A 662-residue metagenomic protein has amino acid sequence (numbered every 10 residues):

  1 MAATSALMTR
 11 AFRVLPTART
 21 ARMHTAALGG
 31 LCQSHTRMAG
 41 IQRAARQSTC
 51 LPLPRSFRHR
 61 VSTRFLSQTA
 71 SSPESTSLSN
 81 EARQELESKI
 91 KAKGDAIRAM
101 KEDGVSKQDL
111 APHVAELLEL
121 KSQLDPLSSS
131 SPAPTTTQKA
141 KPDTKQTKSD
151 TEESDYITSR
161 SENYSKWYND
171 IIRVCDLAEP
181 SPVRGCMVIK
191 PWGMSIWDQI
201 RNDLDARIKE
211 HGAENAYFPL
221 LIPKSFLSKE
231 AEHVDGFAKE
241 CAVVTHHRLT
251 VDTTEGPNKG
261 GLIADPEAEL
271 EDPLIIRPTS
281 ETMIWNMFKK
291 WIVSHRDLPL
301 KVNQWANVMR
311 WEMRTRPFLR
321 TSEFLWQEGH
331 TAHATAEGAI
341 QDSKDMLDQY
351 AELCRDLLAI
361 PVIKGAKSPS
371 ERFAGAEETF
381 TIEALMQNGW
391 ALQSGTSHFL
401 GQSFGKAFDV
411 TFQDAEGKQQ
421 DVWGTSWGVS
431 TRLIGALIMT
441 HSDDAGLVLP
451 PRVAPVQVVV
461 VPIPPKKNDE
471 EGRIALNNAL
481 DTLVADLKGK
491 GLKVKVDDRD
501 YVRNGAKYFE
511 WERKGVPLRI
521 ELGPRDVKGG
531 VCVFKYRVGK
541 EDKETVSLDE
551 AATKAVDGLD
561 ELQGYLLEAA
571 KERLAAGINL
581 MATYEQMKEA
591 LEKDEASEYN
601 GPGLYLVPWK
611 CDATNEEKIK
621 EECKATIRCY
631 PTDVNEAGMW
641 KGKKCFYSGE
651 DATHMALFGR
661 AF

Functional and structural regions predicted by a protein language model:
A2-T25, G30-C32, G40-A44, V61-F662: NTP/phosphate- and nucleic-acid-binding module
Q47-T49: Residue-level detector of alpha-helical hydrophobic segments embedded in or interacting with membranes
